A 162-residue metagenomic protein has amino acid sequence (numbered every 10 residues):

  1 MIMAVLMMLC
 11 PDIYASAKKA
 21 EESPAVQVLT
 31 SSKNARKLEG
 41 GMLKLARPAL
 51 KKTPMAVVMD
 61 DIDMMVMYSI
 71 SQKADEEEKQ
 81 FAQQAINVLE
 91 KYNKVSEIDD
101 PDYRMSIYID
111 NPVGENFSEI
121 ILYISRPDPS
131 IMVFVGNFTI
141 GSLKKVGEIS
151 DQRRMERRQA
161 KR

Functional and structural regions predicted by a protein language model:
M1-E22: Bacterial Sec-dependent N-terminal signal peptides
A15-A17, L45-L50, R154-R162: Glycine- and aromatic-enriched low-complexity segments, predominantly in secreted/extracellular proteins and matrices
K19-Q80: Early exported N-terminus immediately downstream of N-terminal targeting peptides
E22, G136-R162: C-terminal partner/receptor-binding element of secreted or periplasmic proteins
M59-M64, Y92, N116-S118: A broad structural signal for short, well-ordered beta-strand segments within beta-sheet-rich domains
M64-I107: Mature extracytoplasmic domains of secretory-pathway proteins
Y108-L143: A short, solvent-exposed beta-edge/loop patch
